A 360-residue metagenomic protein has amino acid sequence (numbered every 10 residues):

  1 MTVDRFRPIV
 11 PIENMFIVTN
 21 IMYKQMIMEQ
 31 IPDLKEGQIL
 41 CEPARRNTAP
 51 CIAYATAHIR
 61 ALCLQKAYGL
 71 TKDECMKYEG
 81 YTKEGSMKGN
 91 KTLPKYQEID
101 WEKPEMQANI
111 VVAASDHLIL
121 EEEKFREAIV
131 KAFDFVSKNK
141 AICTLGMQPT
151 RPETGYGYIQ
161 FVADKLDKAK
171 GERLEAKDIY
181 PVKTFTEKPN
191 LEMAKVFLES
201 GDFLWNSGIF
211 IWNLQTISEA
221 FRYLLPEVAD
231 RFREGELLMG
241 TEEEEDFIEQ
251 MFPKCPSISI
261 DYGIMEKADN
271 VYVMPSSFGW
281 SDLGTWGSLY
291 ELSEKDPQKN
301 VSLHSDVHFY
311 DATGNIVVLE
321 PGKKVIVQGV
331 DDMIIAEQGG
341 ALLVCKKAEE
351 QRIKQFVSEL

Functional and structural regions predicted by a protein language model:
M1-A114, L118-E123, A348: Conserved N-terminal catalytic core of the sugar/cofactor nucleotidyltransferase
I12-E13, K35-E36, M106-A108, S115 (+8 more regions): Short coil/turn connectors at secondary-structure junctions
V18, V111-A114, T144-Q148, T186 (+1 more regions): Short beta-strand segments
R45-P50, R151-E153, L191-E192, W280-S281: A short acidic, often aromatic-flanked loop/helix-cap motif at beta-alpha or helix-coil junctions that lines enzyme
A55, D116, I159, N213 (+2 more regions): Residue-level signal for inorganic ion chemistry
M106, I119-E242, D246-F252, Y272 (+2 more regions): Conserved core of the sugar-phosphate nucleotidyltransferase
L214-L360: Left-handed beta-helix
